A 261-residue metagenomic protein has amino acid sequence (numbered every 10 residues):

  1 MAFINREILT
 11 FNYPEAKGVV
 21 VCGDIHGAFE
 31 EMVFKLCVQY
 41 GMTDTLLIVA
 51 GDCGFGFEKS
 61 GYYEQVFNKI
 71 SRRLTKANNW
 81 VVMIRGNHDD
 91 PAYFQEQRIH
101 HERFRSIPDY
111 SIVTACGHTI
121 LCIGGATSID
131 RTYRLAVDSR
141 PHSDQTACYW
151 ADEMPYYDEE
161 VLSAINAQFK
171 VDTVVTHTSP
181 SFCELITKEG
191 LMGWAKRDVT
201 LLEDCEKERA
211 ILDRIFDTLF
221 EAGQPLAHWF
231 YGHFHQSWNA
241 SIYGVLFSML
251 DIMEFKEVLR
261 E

Functional and structural regions predicted by a protein language model:
A2-N12: A short, compositionally biased domain-edge/stem linker segment
Y13, V113-C116, D213-A222, F234-E261: Binuclear metal-dependent phosphoesterase catalytic core
E15-V20: Extreme N-terminal starter segment of soluble prokaryotic enzymes
V21-G23, L47-D52, W80-H88, S106-P108 (+4 more regions): Active-site neighborhood of phospho(di)ester-bond hydrolases with catalytic His/Asp-centered motifs
C22, G27-C116, G193-A195, L201 (+1 more regions): Core catalytic region of metal-dependent phosphoesterases/phosphodiesterases, especially metallo-beta-lactamase-like
A28-E30, G56-E58, D90-F94, V113-C116 (+4 more regions): Short catalytic/ligand-binding loop motif for oxyanion handling, primarily in non-cytosolic enzymes, centered on
Q39-T43, N166-F169, G223: Glycine-rich phosphate-binding loop signature in dinucleotide/nucleotide-binding domains
H118-A210: Active-site-proximal loop/helix segment associated with metal-binding centers of metalloenzymes
